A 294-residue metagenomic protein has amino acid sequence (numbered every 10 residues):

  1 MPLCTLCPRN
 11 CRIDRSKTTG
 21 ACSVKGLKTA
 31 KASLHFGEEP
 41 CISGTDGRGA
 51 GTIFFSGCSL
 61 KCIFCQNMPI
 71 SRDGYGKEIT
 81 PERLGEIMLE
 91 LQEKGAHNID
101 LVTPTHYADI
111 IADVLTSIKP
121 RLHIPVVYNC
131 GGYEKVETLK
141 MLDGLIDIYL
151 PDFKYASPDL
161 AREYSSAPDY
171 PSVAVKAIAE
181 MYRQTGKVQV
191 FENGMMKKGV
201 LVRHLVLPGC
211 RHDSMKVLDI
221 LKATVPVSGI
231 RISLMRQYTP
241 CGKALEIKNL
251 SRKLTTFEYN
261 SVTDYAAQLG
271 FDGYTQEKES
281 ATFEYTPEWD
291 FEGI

Functional and structural regions predicted by a protein language model:
M1-T19, G186-I294: Auxiliary Fe-S-binding modules of radical SAM enzymes
S23-G144, I148, S157-D159: Conserved Radical SAM active-site core
G51, I99, V126-Y128, Y149-P151 (+3 more regions): Hydrophobic faces of well-ordered beta-strands that scaffold small-molecule active sites in alpha/beta enzyme cores
S71, A108, G132-K135, F153-P171 (+3 more regions): Conserved radical SAM core fold
I79, H106, S165-V173, G209 (+2 more regions): Alpha-helix N-cap and loop-to-helix initiation/capping positions
V114-P125, K176-Q184, T256-D264: Alpha-helix-loop-beta-strand connector modules within alpha/beta enzyme cores
D143-P158, I230-Y238: Non-cysteine beta-strand/loop elements that form the S-adenosyl-L-methionine
R162-N193: Anionic-ligand binding region
